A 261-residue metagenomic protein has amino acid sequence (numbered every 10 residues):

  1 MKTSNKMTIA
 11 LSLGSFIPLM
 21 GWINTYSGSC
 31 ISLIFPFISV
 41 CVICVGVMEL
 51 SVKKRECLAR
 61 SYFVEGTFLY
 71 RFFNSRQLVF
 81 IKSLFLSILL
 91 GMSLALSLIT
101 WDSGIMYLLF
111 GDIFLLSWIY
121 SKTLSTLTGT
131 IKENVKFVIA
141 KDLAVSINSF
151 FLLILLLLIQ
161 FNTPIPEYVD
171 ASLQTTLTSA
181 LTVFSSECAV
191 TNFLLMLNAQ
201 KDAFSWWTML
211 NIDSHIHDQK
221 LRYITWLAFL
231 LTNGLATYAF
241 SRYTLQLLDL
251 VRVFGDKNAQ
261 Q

Functional and structural regions predicted by a protein language model:
M1-L11: N-terminal membrane topogenic signal
S12-L124: Transmembrane alpha-helical insertion/packing segments
R71-V79, A140-L156, L181-L195, Q261: Cytosolic juxtamembrane regulatory segments of multi-pass membrane proteins
S93-A95, T208-L235: Individual transmembrane alpha-helix segments
S97-Q174: Membrane-proximal helix-loop-helix units in multi-pass membrane proteins
G111-F137, A189-D202, L230-D249: Alpha-helical transmembrane segments and their immediate juxtamembrane interface regions
I165-H217: Membrane-interfacial helical/loop segments at transmembrane boundaries in membrane proteins
T176-L177, L248-Q261: Short, highly charged, low-complexity non-transmembrane loops/tails of multi-pass membrane proteins
